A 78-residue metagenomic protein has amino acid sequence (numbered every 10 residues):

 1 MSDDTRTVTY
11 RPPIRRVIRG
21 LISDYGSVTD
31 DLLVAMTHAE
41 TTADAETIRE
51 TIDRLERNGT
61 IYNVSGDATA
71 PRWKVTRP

Functional and structural regions predicted by a protein language model:
M1-L21, P78: Short alpha-helical segments that sit at the start of domains
T5-T9, D24-Y25, A39-A43: Short acidic, glycine/proline-enriched loop segments that cap or flank alpha-helices
T9-P13, V28, E46: Charged, alpha-helix-enriched surfaces in structured cytosolic catalytic cores of large nucleotide-utilizing machines
S27-T37: Short acidic, hydrophobic short linear motifs in intrinsically disordered regions
T42-R57: Short amphipathic alpha-helical interaction segments
E56-G66: A short, conserved structural fragment
A68-R77: Minor-groove-contacting beta-hairpin "wing" of winged helix-turn-helix DNA-binding domains
